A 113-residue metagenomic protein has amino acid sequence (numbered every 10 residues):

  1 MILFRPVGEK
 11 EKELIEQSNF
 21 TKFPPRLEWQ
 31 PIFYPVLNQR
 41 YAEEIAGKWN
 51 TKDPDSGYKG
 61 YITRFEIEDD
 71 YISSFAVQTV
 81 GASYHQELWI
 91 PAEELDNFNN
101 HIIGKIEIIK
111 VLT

Functional and structural regions predicted by a protein language model:
M1-F33, R40-T113: Conserved NAD+-utilizing ADP-ribose enzyme module
